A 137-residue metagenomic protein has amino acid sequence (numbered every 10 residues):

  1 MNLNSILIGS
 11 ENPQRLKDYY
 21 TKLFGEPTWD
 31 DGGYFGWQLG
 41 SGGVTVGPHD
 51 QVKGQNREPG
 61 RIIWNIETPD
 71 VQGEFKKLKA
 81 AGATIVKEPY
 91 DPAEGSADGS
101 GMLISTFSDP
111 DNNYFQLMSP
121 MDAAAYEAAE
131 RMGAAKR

Functional and structural regions predicted by a protein language model:
M1-K17, I62-I66, M118-R137: N-terminal beta-strand motif that seeds the catalytic metal site of vicinal oxygen chelate
M1-V44: Core segments of cupin and vicinal oxygen chelate
N2-E11, Q38, G54-A81, M102-S108 (+1 more regions): Vicinal oxygen chelate
K17, F24-T28, T45-H49, L78-P89 (+1 more regions): A generic structural signal for ordered secondary structure
K22-W29, N65-E67, A93-A97: Short linear motifs in intrinsically disordered
E26-R61, Y114-S119: Conserved short beta-strand elements that form part of the metal-binding/catalytic scaffold of enzyme active sites
T45, Q72-E74, A125: Residue-level signal for secondary-structure boundary sites
A81-R137: Vicinal oxygen chelate
